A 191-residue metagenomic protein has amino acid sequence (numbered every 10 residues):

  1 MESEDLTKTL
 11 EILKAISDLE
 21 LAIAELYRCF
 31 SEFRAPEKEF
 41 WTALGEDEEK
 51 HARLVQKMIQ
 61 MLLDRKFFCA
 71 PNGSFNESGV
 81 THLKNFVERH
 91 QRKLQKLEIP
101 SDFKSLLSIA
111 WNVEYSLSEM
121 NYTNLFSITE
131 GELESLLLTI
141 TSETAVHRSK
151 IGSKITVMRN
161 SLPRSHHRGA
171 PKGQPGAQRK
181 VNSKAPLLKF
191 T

Functional and structural regions predicted by a protein language model:
M1-T191: Non-heme di-metal
